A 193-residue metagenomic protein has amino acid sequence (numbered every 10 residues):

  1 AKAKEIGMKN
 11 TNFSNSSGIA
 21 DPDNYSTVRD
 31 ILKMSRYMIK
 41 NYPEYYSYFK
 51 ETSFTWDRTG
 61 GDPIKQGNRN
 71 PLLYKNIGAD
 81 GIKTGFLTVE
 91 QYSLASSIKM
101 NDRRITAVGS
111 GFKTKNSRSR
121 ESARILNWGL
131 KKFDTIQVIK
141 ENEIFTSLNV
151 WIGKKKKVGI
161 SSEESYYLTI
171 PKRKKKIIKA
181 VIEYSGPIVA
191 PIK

Functional and structural regions predicted by a protein language model:
M8, N12, D23-K193: Domain-terminus/edge residues, biased toward the C-terminal soluble/receptor-binding domains of extracytoplasmic
S17-P22: Conserved short loop/turn motifs at secondary-structure junctions
